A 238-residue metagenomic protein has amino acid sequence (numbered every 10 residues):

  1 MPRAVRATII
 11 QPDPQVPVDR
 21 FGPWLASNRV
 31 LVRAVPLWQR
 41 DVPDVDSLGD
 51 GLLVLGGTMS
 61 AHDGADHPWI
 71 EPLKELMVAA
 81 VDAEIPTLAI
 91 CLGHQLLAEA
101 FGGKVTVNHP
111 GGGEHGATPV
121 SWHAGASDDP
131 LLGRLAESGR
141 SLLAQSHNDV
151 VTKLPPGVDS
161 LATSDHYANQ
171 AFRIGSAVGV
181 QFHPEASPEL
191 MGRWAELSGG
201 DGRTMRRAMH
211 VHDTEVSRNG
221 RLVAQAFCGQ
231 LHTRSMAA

Functional and structural regions predicted by a protein language model:
V5, D50, S141: Nucleotide donor/acceptor-binding cores
V5-L25, W38: N-terminal beta1-alpha1 ligand-phosphate binding loop
I10-D13, V54-T58, N148, F182: Glycine-rich His-Gly loop
P23-L88: Flexible gly/pro-rich beta->alpha loop and the following alpha-helix that scaffold active-site loops
L25, C91, F227: Residue-level signal for inorganic ion chemistry
A80-K104: Catalytic nucleophile loop
F101-P188: Pocket-forming structural segment of enzyme catalytic cores
A186-A238: Acyltransferase
